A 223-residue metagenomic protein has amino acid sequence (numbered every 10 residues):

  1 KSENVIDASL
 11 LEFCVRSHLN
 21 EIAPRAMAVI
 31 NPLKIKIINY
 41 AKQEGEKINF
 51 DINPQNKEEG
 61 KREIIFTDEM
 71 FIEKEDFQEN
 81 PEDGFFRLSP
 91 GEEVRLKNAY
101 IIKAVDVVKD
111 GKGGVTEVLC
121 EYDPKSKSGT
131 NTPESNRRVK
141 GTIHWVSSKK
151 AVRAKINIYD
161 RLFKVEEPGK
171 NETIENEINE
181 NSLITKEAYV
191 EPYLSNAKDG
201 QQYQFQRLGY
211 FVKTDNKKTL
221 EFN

Functional and structural regions predicted by a protein language model:
K1-N223: Basic, alpha-helical terminal appendages of large translation-related enzymes
